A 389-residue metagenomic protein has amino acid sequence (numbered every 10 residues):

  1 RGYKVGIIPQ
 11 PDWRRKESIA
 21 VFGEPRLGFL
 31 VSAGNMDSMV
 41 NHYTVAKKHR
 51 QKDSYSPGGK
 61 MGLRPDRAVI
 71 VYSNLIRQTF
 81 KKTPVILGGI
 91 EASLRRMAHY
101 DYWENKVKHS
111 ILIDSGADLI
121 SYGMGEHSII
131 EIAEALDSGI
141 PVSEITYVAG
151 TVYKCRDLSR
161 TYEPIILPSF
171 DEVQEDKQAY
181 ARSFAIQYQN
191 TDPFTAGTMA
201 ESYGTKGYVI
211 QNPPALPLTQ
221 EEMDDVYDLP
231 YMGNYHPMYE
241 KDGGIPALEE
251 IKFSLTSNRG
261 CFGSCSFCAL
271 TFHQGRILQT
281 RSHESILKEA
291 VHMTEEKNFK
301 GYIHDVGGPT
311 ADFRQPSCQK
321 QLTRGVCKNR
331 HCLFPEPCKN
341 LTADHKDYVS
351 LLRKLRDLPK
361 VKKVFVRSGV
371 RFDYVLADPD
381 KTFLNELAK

Functional and structural regions predicted by a protein language model:
R1, D12-W13, I19, S38 (+1 more regions): Conserved SAM/AdoMet-binding glycine-rich loop
Q10-G204, Q211: Glycine-rich beta-alpha loop elements in corrinoid/cobalamin-binding modules across cobalamin-dependent enzymes
R14-R15, D37-M39, A92-R96, S128-I130 (+6 more regions): Flexible loop/turn segments at secondary-structure boundaries
G28, P84, S254, Y302 (+1 more regions): Structural preference for beta-strand elements that scaffold enzyme active sites
D118, V226, C261, I286: Conserved, mostly hydrophobic/aromatic
R182-S254: N-terminal [4Fe-4S]-dependent radical SAM core
D242-A269, Y302: N-terminal pre-triad scaffold of radical SAM enzymes
Q274-F299: Conserved alpha-helical substructure of the radical SAM core
